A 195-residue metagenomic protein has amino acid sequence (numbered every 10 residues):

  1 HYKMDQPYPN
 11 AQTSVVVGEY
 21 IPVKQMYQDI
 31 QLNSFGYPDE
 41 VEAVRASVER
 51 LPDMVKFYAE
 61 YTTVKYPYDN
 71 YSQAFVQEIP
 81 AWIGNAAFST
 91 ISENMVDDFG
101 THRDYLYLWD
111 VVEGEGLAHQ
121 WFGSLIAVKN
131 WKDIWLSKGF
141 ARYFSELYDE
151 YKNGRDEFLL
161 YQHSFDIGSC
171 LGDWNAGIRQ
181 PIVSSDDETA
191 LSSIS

Functional and structural regions predicted by a protein language model:
H1-Q28: Structured beta-strand-rich cores of soluble
Y2, Q31-S195: Hydrophobic alpha-helical and helix-loop surface patches within well-folded domains that function as non-catalytic
